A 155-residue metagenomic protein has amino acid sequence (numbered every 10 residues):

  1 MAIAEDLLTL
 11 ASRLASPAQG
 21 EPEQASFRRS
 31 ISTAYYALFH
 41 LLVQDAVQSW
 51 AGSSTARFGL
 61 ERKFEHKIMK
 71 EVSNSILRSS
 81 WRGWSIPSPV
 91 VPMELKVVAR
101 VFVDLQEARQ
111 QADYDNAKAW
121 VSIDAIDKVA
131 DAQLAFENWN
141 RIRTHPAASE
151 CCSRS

Functional and structural regions predicted by a protein language model:
M1-S155: Terminal alpha-helical segments
